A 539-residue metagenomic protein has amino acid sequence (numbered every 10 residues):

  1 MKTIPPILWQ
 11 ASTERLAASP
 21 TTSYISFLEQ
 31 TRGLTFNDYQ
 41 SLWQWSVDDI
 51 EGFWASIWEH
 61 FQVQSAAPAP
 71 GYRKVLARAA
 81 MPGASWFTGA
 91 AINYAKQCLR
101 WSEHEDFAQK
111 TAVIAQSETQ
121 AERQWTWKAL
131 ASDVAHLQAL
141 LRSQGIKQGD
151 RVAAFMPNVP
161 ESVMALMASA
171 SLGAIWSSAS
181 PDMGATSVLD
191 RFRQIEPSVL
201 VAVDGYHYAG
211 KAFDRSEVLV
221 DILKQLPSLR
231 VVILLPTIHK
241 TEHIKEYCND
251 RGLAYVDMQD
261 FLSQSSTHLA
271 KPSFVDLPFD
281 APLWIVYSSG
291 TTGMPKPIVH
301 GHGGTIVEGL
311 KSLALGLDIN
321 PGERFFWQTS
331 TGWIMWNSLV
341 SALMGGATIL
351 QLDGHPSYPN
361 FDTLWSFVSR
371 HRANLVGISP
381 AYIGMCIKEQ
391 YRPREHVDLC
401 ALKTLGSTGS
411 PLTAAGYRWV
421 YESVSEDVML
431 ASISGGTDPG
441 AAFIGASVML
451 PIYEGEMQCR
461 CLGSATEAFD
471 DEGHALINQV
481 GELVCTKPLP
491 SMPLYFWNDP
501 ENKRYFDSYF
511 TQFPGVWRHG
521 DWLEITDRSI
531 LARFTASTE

Functional and structural regions predicted by a protein language model:
L28-L34, L76, C98-T126, K240-H243: AMP-dependent adenylate-forming
Q40-W45, A95, Q109, V113-M167 (+4 more regions): Conserved AMP-binding/adenylate-forming core of the ANL superfamily
Q109-T111, L234, N249-Y287, M294 (+2 more regions): Conserved pre-ATP/AMP-binding loop-to-beta segment of ANL
T119-A121, I285-P297, L313: Conserved adenylation A10 loop of the ANL superfamily
P157, V199-V218, H239, G354-S357 (+3 more regions): Adenylate-forming
S171-D260, H371, S379-P380: Structural core segment of the AMP-binding/adenylate-forming
G173, G304-R324, I334-N374, E389-Y391: Conserved AMP-binding/adenylation subdomain of ANL enzymes
L315, S369, K403-S529: Conserved AMP-binding/adenylate-forming
